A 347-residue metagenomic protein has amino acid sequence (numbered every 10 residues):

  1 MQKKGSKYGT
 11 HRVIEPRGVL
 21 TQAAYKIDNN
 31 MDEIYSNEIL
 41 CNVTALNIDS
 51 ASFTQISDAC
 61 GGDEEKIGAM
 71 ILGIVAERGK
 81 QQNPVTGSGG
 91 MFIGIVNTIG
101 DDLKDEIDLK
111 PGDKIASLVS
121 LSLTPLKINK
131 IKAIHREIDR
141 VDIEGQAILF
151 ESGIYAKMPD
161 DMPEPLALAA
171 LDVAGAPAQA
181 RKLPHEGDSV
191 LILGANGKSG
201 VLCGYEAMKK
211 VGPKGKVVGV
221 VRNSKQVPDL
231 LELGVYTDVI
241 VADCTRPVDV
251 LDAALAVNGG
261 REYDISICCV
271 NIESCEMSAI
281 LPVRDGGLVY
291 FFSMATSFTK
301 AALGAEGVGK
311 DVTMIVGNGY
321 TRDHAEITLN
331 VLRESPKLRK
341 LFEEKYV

Functional and structural regions predicted by a protein language model:
E15-F53, S57: A short N-terminal beta-strand-loop micro-motif at the entrance of redox/enzyme domains
D32-N47, A59-L121: Glycine-rich beta-strand-centered segment in the early N-terminal region that forms part of a ligand/cofactor-binding
G90, D102, I115-G187: NAD(P)H dinucleotide-binding glycine-rich loop of Rossmann-like/cofactor-binding domains, especially the beta1-alpha1
M162-V241: Mid-domain Rossmann-like dinucleotide-binding core that forms the NAD(H)/NADP(H) cofactor-binding site
A180-E186, N258-G260, L281: Glycine-rich helix-loop-beta junction characteristic of Rossmann-like nucleotide cofactor-binding loops
P247-R261: Short amphipathic alpha-helix with an adjacent loop that forms part of the alpha/beta core around
G260, L329-V347: C-terminal capping/lid region of NAD(P)-dependent oxidoreductase domains
V270-S335: Glycine-rich phosphate-binding loop and adjacent beta-alpha segment of Rossmann(oid) nucleotide-cofactor-binding
